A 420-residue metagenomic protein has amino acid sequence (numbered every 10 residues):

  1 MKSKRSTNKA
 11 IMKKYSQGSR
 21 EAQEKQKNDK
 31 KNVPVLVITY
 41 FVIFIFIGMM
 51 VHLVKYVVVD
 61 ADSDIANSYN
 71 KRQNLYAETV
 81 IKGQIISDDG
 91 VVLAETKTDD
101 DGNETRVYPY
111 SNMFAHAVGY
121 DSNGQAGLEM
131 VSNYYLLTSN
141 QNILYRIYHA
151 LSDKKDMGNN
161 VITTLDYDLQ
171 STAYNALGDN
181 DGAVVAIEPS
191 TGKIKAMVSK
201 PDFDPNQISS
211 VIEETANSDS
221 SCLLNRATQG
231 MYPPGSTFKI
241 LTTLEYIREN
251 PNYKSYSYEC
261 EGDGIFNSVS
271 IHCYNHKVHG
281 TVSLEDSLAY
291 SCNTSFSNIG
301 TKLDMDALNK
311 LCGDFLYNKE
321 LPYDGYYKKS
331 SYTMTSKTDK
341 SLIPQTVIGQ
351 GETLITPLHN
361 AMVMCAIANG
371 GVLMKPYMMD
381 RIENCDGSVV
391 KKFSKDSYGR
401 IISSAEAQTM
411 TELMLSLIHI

Functional and structural regions predicted by a protein language model:
M1-I212, C222, M231, Y256 (+1 more regions): Periplasmic/cell-envelope proteins involved in peptidoglycan metabolism and beta-lactam response
K2-R5, K9-S16, D89, H149 (+2 more regions): Beta-lactam-recognizing serine transpeptidase/beta-lactamase-like catalytic domain environment
